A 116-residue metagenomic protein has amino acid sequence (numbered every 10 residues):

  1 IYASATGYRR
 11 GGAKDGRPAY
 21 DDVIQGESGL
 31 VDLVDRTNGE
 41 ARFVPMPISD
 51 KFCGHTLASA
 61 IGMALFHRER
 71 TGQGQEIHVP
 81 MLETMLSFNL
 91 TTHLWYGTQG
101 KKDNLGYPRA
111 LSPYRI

Functional and structural regions predicted by a protein language model:
I1-D35: N-terminal Rossmann-like NAD(P) cofactor-binding subdomain of oxidoreductases, focused on the glycine-rich
G11, G26-I116: Acidic, glycine-rich segments within the central catalytic cores of soluble metabolic enzymes that bind/position
